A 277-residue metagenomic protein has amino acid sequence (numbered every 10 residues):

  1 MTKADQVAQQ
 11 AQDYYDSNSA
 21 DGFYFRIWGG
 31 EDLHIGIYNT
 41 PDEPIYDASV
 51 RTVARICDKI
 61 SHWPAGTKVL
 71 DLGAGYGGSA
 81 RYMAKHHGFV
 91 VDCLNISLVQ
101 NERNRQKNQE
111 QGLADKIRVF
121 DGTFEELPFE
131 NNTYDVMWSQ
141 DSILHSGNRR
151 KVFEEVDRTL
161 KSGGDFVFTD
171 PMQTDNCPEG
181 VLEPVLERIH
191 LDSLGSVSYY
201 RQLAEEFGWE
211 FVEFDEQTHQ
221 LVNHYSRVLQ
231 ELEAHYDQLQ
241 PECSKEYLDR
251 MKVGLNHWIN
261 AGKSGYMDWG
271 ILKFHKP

Functional and structural regions predicted by a protein language model:
M1-Y24: N-terminal auxiliary segments of SAM/dcSAM-dependent transferases
G30-I37, E43-A65: Conserved alpha-helix/loop element of class I SAM-dependent methyltransferases that forms part of the SAM/SAH-binding
K68-L70, S79-E126: Class I SAM-dependent methyltransferase SAM/SAH-binding core
E125-V136: A short acidic, Gly/Pro-enriched loop at the edge of an enzyme's catalytic core that lines a small-molecule cofactor
R150-D165: A short glycine-rich, Lys/Arg-flanked "PGG" loop and its adjoining helix->strand segment in the class I
F168-D192: Short, glycine-/aromatic-enriched active-site segment of Class I SAM-dependent methyltransferases
D192-G208: Short alpha-helix
E213-P277: Conserved Class I S-adenosyl-L-methionine
